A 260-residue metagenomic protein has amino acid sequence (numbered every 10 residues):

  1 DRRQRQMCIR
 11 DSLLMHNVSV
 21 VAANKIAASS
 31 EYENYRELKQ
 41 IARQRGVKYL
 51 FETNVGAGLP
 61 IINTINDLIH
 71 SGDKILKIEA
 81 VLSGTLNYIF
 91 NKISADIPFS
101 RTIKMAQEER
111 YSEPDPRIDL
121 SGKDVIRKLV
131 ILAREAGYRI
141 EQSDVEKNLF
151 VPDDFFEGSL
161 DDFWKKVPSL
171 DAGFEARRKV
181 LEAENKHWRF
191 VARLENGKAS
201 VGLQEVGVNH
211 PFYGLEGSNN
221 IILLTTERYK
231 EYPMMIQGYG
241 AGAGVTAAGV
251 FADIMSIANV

Functional and structural regions predicted by a protein language model:
D1-I9: Single conserved hydrophobic/aromatic residue that forms the stacking wall/gate of nucleotide- or nucleobase-binding
Q6, S19-A22: Internal catalytic domains of large membrane-associated glycosyltransferases
R10-M15, K25-F51, T64-I65: Rossmann-fold NAD(P)-binding glycine/threonine-rich loop
E33, G56, P60, D73 (+5 more regions): Conserved active-site and cofactor/substrate-binding residues in soluble primary-metabolism enzymes
R43-G46, L50-E109, K123-V125, V130-I131: Rossmann-like NAD(P)H-binding beta-loop-alpha module
I69, A133, G137, I254-A258: Short, hydrophobic alpha-helical segments
K77-L82, N87-F90, M105, R193-V260: Catalytic, metal-anchored helix/loop core of enzyme active sites in primary metabolism
K92-I93, R101-G214: Substrate-binding/catalytic subdomain of NAD(P)-dependent oxidoreductase enzymes
